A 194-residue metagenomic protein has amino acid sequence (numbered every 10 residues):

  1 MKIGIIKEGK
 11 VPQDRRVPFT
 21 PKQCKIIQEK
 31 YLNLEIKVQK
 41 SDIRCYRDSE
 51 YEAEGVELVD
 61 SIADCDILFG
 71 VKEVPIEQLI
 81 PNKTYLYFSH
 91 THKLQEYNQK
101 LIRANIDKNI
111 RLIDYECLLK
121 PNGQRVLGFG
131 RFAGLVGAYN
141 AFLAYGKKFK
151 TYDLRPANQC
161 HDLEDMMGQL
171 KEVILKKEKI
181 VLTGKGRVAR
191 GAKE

Functional and structural regions predicted by a protein language model:
K2, P75-E178: Glycine/serine-rich phosphate-binding loop and adjoining beta1-alpha1 elements at the start of nucleotide-handling
K2-A104, K108: An N-terminal-biased, well-structured beta-alpha scaffold segment characteristic of Rossmann-like dinucleotide-binding
K7-S41, D153-E194: Glycine-rich phosphate/diphosphate-binding loop of Rossmann-like nucleotide-binding domains
R16, T20, R44, L94-N98 (+5 more regions): Generic structural signal for well-ordered, non-membrane alpha-helical segments in soluble metabolic enzymes
